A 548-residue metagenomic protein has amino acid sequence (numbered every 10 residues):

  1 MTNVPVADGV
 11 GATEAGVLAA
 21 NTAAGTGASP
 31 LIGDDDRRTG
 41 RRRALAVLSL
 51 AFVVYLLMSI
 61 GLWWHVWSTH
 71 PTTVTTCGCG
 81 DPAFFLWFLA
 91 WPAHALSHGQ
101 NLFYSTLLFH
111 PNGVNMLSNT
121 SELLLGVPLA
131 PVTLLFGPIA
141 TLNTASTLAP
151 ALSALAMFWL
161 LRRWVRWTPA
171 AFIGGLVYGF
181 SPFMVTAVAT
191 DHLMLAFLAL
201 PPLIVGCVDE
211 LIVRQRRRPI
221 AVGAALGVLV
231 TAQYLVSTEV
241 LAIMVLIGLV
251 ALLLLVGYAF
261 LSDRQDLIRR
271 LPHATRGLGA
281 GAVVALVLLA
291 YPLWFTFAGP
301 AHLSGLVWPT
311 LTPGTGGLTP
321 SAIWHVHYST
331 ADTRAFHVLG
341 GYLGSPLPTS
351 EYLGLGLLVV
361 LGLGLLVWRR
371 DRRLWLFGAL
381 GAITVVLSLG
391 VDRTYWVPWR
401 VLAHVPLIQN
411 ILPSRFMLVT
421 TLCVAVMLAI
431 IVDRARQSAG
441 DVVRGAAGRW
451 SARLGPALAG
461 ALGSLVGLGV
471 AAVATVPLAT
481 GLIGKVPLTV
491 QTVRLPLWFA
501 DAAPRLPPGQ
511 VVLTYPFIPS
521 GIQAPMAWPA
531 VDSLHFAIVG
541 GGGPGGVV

Functional and structural regions predicted by a protein language model:
M1-H65, A274-A282, A457-L468: Start-transfer (signal-anchor) and selected internal transmembrane alpha helices of multi-pass inner/ER membrane
Y55, T147-W164, P169-F260, G277-L293 (+1 more regions): Membrane-embedded helix bundles of polyisoprenyl
M58-S153, G179-V188, H192-L198, P202 (+3 more regions): Membrane-interface coil-to-helix junctions
T75-G78, A187-L195, T312, V338-T349 (+3 more regions): Membrane-helix boundary/interfacial segments in multi-pass membrane proteins
T76-L96, A274-G277, G281-L365, P413 (+1 more regions): Periplasmic/ER-lumenal interhelical loops and adjacent helix-loop junctions in multi-pass membrane proteins
L261-L278, L361-V397, G445, R449 (+1 more regions): Membrane-interface helix-loop-helix junctions at transmembrane boundaries of multi-pass membrane enzymes, predominantly
G279-V283, V426, V432-A479: Signature aromatic-anchored transmembrane alpha helix within multi-pass, membrane-resident enzymes that catalyze glycan
G460-G546: Extracytoplasmic
